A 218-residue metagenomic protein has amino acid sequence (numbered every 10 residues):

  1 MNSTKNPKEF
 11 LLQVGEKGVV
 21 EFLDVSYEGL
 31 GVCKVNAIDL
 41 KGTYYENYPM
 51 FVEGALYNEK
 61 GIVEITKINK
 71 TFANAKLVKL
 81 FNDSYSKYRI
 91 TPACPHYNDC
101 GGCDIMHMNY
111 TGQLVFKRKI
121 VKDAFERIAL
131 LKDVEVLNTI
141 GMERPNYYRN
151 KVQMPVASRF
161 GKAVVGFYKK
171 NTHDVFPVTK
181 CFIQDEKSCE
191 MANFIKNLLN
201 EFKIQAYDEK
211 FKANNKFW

Functional and structural regions predicted by a protein language model:
M1-W218: Accessory RNA-recognition modules of RNA-modification enzymes
